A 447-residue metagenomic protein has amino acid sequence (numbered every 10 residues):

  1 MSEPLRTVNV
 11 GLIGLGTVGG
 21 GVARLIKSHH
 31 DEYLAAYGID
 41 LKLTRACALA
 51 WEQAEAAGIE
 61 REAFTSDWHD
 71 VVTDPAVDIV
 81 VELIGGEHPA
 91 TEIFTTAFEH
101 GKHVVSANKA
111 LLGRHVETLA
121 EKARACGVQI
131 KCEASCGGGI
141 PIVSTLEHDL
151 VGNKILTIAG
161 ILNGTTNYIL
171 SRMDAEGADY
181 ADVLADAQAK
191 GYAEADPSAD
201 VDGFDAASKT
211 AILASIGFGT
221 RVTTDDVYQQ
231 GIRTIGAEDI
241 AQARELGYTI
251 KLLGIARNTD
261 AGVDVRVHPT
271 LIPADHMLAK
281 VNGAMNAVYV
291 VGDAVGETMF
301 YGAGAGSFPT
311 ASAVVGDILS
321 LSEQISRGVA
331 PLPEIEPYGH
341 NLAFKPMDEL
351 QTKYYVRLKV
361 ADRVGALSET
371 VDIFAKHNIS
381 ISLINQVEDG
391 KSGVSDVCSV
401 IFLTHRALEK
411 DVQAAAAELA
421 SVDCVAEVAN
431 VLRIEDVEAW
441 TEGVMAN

Functional and structural regions predicted by a protein language model:
S2-H100: N-terminal glycine-/serine-/threonine-rich beta1-alpha1-beta2 phosphate-ribose binding loop of Rossmann-like
A90-H100, K109-E147: Rossmann-fold NAD(P)-binding glycine/threonine-rich loop
H103-V105, I381: A short hydrophobic/small-residue beta-strand
R124-D205, I212: Rossmann-like NAD(P)H-binding beta-loop-alpha module
D182-K280, M285-A287, G306: Substrate-binding/catalytic subdomain of NAD(P)-dependent oxidoreductase enzymes
I232, G296-T298, G302-F308: Glycine-rich phosphate/pyrophosphate-binding beta-alpha loops
H268-D293, S307-F308, A375, S380-V394: Low-complexity, glycine/alanine/valine/leucine- and proline-rich hydrophobic stretches
A313, I318-N447: A conserved regulatory-domain signal marking ACT and ACT-like small-molecule sensing domains and adjacent regulatory
